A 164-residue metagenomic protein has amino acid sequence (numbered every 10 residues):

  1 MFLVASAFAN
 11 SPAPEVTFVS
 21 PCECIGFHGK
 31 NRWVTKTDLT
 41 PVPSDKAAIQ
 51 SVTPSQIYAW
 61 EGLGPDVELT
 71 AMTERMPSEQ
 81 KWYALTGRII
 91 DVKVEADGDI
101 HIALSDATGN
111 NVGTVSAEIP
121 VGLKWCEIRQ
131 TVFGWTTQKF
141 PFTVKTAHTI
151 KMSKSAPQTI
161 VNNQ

Functional and structural regions predicted by a protein language model:
M1-S6: Bacterial N-terminal signal peptides
N10-Q164: OB-fold and OB-like single-stranded nucleic-acid-recognition modules and their adjacent interaction interfaces
